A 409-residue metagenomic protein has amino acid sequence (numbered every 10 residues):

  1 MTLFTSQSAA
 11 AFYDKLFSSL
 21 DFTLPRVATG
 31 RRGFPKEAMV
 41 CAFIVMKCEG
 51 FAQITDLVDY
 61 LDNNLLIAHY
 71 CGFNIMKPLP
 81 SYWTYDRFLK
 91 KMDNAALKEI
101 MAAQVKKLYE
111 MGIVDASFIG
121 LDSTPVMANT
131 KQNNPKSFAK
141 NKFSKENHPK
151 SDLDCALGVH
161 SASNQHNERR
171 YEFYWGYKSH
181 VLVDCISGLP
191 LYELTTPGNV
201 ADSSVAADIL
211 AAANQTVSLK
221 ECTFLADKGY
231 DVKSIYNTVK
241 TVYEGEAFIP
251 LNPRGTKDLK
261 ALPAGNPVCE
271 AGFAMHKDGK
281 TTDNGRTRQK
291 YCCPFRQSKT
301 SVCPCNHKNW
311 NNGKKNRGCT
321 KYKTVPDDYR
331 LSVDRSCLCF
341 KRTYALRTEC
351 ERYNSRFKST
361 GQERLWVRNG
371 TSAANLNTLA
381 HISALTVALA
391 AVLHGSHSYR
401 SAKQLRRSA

Functional and structural regions predicted by a protein language model:
M1-I44, C48, L66, M92 (+3 more regions): Dynamic "connector" segments at or just before major functional cores
A10-Y13, L61-D62, A261-Y291, K323-G370: Short amphipathic alpha-helical "interface-anchor" segments enriched in bulky aromatics
I54-F73, V105: DNA-recognition alpha helix
C71-M92: Major-groove recognition helix of helix-turn-helix-like DNA-binding domains
Y85, K90-E244, F248-N252, N377: Polybasic low-complexity intrinsically disordered regions
P253-D258: Short gly/pro/ser/thr-enriched loop/turn and capping motifs at secondary-structure boundaries
C292-S332: Long, low-complexity, polar/charged, intrinsically disordered or flexibly structured peripheral segments
F340-A409: Basic, amphipathic alpha-helical segments enriched in Lys/Arg and hydrophobic/aromatic residues
